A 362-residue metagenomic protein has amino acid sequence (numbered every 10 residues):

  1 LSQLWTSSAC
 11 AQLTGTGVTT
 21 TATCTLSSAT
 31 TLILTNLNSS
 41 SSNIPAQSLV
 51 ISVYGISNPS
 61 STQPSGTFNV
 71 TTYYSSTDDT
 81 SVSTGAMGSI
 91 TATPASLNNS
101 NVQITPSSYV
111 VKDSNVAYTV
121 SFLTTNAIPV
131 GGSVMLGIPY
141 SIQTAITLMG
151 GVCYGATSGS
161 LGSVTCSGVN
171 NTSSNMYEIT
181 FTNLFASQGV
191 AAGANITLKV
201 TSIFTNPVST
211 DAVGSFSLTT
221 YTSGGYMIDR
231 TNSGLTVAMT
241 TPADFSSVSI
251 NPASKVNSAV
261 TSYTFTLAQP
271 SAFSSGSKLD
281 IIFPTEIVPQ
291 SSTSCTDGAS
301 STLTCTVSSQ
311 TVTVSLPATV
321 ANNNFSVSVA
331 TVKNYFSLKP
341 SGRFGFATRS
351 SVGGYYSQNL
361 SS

Functional and structural regions predicted by a protein language model:
L1-S362: Ser/Thr/Pro/Gly-rich, low-complexity intrinsically disordered stalk/linker tracts of secreted and surface-exposed
